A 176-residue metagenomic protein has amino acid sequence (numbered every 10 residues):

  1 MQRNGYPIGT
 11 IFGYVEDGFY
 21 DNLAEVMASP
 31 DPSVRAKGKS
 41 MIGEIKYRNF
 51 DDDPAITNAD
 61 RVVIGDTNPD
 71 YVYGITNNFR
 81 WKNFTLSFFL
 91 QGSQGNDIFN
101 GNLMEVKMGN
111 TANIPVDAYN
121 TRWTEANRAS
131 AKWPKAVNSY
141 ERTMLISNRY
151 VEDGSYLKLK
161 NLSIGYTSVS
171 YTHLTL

Functional and structural regions predicted by a protein language model:
M1-T67: Conserved small-residue
R3-G13, S93-L174: Extracytoplasmic gating/loop element in the C-terminal half of outer-membrane beta-barrel translocons and assembly
T57-D60, V72-I75, Q94: Short, hydrophobic/aromatic alpha-helical segments in well-folded domains
N58-R61, D70, M144-V151: Glycine- and acidic
V62-G65, Y73-T76, E152, S170: Generic recognition of flexible, low-complexity loop/linker segments
Y71-N77, F84, L159-I164: Hydrophobic, lipid-facing positions within transmembrane beta-strands of outer-membrane proteins
F79, F88-G92: Transmembrane beta-barrel strands of outer-membrane/channel proteins
N83-S87, Y171: Repeated loop/turn-to-beta-strand initiation elements of outer-membrane beta-barrel proteins
